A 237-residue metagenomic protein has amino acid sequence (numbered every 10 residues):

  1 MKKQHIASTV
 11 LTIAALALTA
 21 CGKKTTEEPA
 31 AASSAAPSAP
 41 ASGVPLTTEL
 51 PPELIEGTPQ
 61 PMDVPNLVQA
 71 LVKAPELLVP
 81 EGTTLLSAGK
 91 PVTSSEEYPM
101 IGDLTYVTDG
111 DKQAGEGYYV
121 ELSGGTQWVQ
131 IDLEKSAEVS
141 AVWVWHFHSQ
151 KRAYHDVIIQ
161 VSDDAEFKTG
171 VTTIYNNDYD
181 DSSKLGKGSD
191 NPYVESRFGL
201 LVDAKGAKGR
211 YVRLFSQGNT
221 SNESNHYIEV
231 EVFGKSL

Functional and structural regions predicted by a protein language model:
M1-V10: Bacterial N-terminal signal peptides that target proteins for export
L18-A20: C-terminal motif of bacterial Sec signal peptides marking the signal peptidase cleavage site
G22-K24: Bacterial signal peptide processing site
P29-T83: N-terminal pre-domain segments of enzymes
P37-G57, S95-E97, V120-Q127, A137 (+1 more regions): Trp- and acidic/polar-enriched beta-sheet ligand-binding modules for extracellular glycan and matrix recognition
P75-D111: Predominantly extracellular/luminal regions of secreted and cell-surface proteins, especially disulfide-bonded
